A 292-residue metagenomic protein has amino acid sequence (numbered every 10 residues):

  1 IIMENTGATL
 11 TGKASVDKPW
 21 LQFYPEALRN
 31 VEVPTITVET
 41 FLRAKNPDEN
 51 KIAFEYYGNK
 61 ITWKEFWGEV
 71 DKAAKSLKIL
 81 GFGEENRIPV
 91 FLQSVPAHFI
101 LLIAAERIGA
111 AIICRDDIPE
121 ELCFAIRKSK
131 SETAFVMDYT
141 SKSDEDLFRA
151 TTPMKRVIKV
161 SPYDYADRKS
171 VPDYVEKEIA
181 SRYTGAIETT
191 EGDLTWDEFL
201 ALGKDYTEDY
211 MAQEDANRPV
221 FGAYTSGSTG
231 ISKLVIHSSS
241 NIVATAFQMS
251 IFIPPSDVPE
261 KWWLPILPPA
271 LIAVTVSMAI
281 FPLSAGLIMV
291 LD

Functional and structural regions predicted by a protein language model:
A14-Q22, E39-T62: AMP-dependent adenylate-forming
V33, I52-G81, N86-V95, F99-I103 (+3 more regions): Conserved AMP-binding/adenylate-forming core of the ANL superfamily
T62-K64, E188, V220-A246: Conserved AMP-binding A3 loop
W67-K72, L200-Y206, V235-S256: Conserved structural elements of the adenylate-forming
P89-F91, H98, L102, E106-M137 (+2 more regions): Short beta-strand->loop structural element characteristic of the AMP-binding/adenylate-forming
G109, V243-W262, P269-D292: Conserved AMP-binding/adenylation subdomain of ANL enzymes
D117-T151, V243-L264: Conserved ATP-dependent adenylate/AMP-binding module captured primarily in the ANL superfamily
K159, K177, S181-Y224, I231 (+1 more regions): Conserved pre-ATP/AMP-binding loop-to-beta segment of ANL
